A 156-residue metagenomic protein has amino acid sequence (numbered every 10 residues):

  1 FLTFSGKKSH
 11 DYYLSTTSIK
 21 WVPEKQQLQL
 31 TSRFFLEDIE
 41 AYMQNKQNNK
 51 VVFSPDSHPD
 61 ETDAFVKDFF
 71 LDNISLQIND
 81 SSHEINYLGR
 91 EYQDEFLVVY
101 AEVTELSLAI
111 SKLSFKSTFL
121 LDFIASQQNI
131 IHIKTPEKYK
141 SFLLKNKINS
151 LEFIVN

Functional and structural regions predicted by a protein language model:
F1-G6: Hydrophobic h-region of N-terminal signal peptides that target proteins for export in Gram-negative bacteria
K8-N156: N-terminal soluble domains immediately following signal/targeting peptides that reside in extracytoplasmic
